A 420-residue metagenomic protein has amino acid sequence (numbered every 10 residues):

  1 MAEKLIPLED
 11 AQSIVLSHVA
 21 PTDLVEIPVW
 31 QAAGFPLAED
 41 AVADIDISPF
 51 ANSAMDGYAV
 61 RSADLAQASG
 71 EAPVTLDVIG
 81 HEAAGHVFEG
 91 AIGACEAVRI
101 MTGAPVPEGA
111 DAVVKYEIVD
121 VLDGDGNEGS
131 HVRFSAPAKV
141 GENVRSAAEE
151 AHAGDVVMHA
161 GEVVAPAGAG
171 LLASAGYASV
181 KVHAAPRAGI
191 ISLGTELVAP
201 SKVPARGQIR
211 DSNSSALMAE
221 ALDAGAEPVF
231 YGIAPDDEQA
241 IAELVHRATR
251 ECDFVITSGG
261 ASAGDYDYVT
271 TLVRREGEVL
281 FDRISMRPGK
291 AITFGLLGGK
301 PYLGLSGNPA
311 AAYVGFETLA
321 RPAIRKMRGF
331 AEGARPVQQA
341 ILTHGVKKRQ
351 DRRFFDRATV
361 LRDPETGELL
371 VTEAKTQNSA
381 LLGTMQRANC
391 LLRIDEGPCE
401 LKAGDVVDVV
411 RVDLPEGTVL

Functional and structural regions predicted by a protein language model:
M1-L8, A178-L305, P309-G315: Helix-rich terminal scaffold detector
M1-S69, R99, F330-F355: Short, low-complexity N-terminal leaders and the immediately following helix N-cap/first helix
A2-E3, L8, A59-P235, L370 (+3 more regions): Short, glycine/charged-enriched hinge/interface segments at domain edges or termini
K4, L8-Q12, V25, V29 (+16 more regions): Generic structural signal for well-ordered, non-membrane alpha-helical segments in soluble metabolic enzymes
S13-L24, A38, V42, G124 (+17 more regions): Generic secondary-structure signature for well-ordered alpha-helical cores
V15, G57, G154, I190 (+4 more regions): Residue-level signal for inorganic ion chemistry
V25-W30, E39, G85, V106 (+2 more regions): Flexible glycine/proline-rich
A51-S53, A66-E71, E89-G93, V106-E108 (+14 more regions): Solvent-exposed alpha-helices and their adjacent loops that cap or buttress functional pockets in soluble metabolic
